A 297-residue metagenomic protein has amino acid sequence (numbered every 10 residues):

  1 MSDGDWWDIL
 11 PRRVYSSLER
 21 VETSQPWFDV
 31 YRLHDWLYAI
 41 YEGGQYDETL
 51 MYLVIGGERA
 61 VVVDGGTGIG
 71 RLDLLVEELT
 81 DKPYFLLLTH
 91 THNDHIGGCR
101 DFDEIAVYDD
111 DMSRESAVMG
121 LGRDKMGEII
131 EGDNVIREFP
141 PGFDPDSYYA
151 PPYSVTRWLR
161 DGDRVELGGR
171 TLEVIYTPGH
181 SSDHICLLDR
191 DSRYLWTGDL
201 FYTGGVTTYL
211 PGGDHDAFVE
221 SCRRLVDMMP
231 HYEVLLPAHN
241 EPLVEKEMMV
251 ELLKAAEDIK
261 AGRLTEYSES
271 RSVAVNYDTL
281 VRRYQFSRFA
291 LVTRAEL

Functional and structural regions predicted by a protein language model:
M1-E22, E220-L297: Accessory terminal helices/loops
R13-W27, Y31-H34, D110-I175, S181 (+3 more regions): Metallo-beta-lactamase
S16-L18, Y38-G43, V62-G66, P83-Y84 (+2 more regions): Short, flexible loop segments at the rims of nucleotide/cofactor-binding pockets, characterized by
S24-E78, L187-Y202: Conserved beta-strand hairpin/beta-sheet module of binuclear metal-dependent hydrolase folds, prominently
G56-E58, T80-P83, C99-E104, R190-S192 (+1 more regions): Short glycine/proline-enriched coil/turn segments at helix->beta-strand junctions
A60, T67-G68, Y149, R157 (+2 more regions): Metallo-beta-lactamase
I69-E166, T203, L252-T265: Active-site HxH/HxHxD metal-binding segment of metal-dependent hydrolases
